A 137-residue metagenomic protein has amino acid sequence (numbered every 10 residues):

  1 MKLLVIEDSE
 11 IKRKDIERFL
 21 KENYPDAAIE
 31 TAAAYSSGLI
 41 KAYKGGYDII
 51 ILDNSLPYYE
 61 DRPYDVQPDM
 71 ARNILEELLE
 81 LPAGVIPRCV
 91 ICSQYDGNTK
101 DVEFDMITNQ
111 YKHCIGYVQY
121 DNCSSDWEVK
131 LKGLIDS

Functional and structural regions predicted by a protein language model:
M1-I11, I16, L20: Conserved acidic segment of CheY-like receiver
I11, T31-I40, Q67-R72: Helix N-cap/capping motif at the beta->alpha junctions
I16-L20, D101-Y111: Short, aromatic/basic amphipathic alpha-helical patches
E17, T31-I49, P57-Y59: Acidic, metal-coordinating helix/loop segments flanking the phosphotransfer/catalytic sites of two-component signaling
I51-I86, Y95-D96: Conserved phosphotransfer microenvironments
I91-S93: Hydrophobic/aromatic residues positioned on beta-strands within the core alpha/beta folds
T99-M106, V118-I135: C-terminal output helix
